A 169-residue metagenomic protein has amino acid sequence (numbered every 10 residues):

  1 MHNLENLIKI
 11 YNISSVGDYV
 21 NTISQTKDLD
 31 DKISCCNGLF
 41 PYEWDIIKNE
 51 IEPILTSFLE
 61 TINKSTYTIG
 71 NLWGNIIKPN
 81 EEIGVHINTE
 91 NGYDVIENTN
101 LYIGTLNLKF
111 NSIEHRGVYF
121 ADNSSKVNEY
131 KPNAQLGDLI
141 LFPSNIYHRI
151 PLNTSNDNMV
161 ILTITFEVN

Functional and structural regions predicted by a protein language model:
M1-T66, N80-E82: Non-heme Fe(II)/2-oxoglutarate
N6-I8, L101, M159-I161: Short hydrophobic/aromatic beta-strand or adjacent loop that forms the aromatic wall/cage of a ligand/substrate-binding
T22, T26, T56, T61 (+6 more regions): Residue-identity detector for threonine
N37, S155-N156: A hydrophobic alpha-helix/topogenic segment detector that preferentially activates on transmembrane helices
Y67-L141, N145-L152, N158: Catalytic core of non-heme Fe(II) oxygenases with the double-stranded beta-helix
N123, T163-N169: Double-stranded beta-helix
